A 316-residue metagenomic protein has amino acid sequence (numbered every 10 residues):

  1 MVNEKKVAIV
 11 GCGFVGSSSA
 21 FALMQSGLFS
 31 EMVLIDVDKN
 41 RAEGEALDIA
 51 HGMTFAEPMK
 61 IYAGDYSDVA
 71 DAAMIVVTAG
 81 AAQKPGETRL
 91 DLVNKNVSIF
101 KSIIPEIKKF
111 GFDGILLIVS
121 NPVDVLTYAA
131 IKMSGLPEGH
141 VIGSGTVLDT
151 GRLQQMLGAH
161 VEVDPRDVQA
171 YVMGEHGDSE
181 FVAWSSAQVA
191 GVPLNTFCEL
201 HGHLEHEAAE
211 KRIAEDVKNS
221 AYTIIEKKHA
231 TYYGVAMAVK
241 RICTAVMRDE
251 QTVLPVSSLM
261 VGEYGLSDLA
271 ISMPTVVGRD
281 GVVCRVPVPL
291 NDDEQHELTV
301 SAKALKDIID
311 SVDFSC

Functional and structural regions predicted by a protein language model:
C12-G13: Glycine-rich Rossmann-fold phosphate-binding loop(s) that bind the pyrophosphate of adenine dinucleotide cofactors
G16-S17: N-terminal Rossmann-fold NAD(P) dinucleotide-binding loop
A20, M24: Gly/Ala-rich phosphate-binding loop of Rossmann-like dinucleotide-binding domains, activating on the conserved
Q25-E31, G135-P137: Conserved S-adenosyl-L-methionine
E31, I35-A73, E87, K306-F314: Conserved N-terminal Rossmann-fold NAD(P) cofactor-binding segment
T54-I115: Rossmann-like NAD(P)-binding element
R89-Q154: Rossmann-like NAD(P)(H) cofactor-binding subdomain of soluble oxidoreductases
S134-H140, T150-C316: C-terminal substrate-binding/catalytic lobe of Rossmann-fold NAD(P)-dependent dehydrogenases
